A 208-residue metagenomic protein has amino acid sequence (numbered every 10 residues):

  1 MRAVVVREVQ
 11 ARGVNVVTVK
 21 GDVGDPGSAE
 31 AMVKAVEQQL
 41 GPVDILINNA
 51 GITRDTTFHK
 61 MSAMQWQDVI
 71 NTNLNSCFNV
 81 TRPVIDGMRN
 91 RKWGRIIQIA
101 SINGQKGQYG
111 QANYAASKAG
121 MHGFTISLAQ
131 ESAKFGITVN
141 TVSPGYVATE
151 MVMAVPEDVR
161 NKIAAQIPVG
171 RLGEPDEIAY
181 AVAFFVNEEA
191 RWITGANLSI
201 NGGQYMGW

Functional and structural regions predicted by a protein language model:
K20-A31, A63, D176-E177: The beta1-alpha1 cofactor-binding region of Rossmann-like NAD(H)/NADP(H)-dependent oxidoreductases
T57-F58, S62-I70, V152, I163: Substrate-binding pocket helix/loop in short-chain dehydrogenase/reductase
T81, S117: Active-site helix of classical SDR
D86, Q130-E131, R191: Alpha-helical segment proximal to the catalytic Tyr-Lys
S101: Residue(s) in the substrate-gating loop at a strand-loop-helix junction that position the organic substrate next
K106-Y109, A183, T194-W208: Short C-terminal tail/terminal secondary-structure segment of NAD(P)H-dependent dehydrogenase/reductase domains
A133, T138, I193-G195: Short, small/polar-rich loop/turn modules that mediate ligand/substrate recognition or access, typified
